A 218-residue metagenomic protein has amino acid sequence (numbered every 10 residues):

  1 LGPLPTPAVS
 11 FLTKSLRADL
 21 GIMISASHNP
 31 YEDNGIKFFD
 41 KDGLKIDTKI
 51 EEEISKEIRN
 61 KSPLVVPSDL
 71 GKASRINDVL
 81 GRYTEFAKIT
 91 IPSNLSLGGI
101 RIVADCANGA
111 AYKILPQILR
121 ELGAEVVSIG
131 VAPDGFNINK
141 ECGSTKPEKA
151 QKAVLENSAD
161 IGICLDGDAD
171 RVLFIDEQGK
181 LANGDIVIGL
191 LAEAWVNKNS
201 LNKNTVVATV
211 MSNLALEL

Functional and structural regions predicted by a protein language model:
L1-D33, Q117-I175: N-terminal small/polar loop signature for handling phosphorylated ligands or for N-terminal nucleophile
T6-S10, A111-Y112, L214-E217: Short, well-ordered alpha-helical microsegments
I24, A104-A107, L165-G167, A208: Active-site flanking residues adjacent to catalytic metal/cofactor-binding acidic residues
E32-K41, I114-P116, D170-L190, L216-E217: Short Gly/Thr/Asp-enriched flexible loops that form oxyanion-binding sites at enzyme active sites
N34-N157: Gly/Ser/Thr-enriched, mixed-charge loops and adjacent short helices that form phosphate/oxyanion-binding elements
E52-E85, I89, Q178-L218: Proline/glycine-rich low-complexity loops and linkers
R101, G162, T205: Hydrophobic "anchor" residues on beta-strands that sit immediately upstream of conserved functional sites
